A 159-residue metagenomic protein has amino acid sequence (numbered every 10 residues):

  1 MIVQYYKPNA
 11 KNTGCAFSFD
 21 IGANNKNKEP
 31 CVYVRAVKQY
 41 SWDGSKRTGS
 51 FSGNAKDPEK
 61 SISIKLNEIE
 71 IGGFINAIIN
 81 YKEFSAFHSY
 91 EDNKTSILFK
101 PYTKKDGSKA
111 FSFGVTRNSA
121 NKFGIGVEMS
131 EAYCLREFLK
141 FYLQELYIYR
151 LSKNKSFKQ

Functional and structural regions predicted by a protein language model:
M1-Q159: Positively charged, low-complexity terminal tracts and the immediately adjacent first secondary-structure elements
